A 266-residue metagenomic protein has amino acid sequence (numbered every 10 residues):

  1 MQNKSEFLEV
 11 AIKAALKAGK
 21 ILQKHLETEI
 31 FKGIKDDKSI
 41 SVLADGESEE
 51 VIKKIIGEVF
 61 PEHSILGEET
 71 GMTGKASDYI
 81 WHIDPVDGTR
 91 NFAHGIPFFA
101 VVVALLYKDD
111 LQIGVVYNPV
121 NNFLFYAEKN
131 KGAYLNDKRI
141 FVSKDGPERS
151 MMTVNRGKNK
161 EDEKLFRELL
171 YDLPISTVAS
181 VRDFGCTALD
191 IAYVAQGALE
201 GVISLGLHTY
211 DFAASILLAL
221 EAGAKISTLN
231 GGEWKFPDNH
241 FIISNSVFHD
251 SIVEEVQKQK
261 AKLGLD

Functional and structural regions predicted by a protein language model:
M1-V86, V247, A261-D266: N-terminal subdomain of lithium-sensitive/metallo-dependent phosphomonoesterases centered on the IMPase/IPPase/PAP
L22, D45, I56, T89 (+6 more regions): Residue-level signal for inorganic ion chemistry
K32, G57, M72-T73, V116 (+2 more regions): Short secondary-structure boundary/capping segments
V51, A100, A214-L217: Short amphipathic alpha-helical face segments that pack within enzyme cores and frequently flank/anchor catalytic
K75-Y134: DPxDG-like acidic metal-binding loop motif
S143-D266: An extended, acidic
